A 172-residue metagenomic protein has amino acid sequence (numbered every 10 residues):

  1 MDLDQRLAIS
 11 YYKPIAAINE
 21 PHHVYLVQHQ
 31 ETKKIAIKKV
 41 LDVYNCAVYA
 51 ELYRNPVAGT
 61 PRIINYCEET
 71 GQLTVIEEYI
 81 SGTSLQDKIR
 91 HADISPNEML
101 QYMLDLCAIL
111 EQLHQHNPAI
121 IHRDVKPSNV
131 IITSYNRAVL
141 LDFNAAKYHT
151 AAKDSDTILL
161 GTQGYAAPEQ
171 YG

Functional and structural regions predicted by a protein language model:
E20-C46: ATP-binding glycine-rich loop module of kinase domains
P56-N65: Conserved HxN/HPN-centered segment at the entrance to the catalytic loop of eukaryotic protein kinase-like domains
T70-S84: Conserved short submotifs of the Hanks-type protein kinase catalytic core that shape the nucleotide-binding pocket
L85-I94: AlphaC helix of the protein kinase catalytic domain
H114-I132: Catalytic-loop of the protein kinase fold
D156-E169: Conserved activation segment of eukaryotic-like protein kinases, specifically the C-terminal portion of the activation
